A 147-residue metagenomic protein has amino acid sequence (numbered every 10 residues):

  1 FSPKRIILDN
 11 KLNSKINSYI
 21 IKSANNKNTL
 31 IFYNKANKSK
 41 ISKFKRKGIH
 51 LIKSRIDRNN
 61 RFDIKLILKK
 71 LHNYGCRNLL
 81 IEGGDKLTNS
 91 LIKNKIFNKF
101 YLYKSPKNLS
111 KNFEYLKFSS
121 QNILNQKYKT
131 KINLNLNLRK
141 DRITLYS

Functional and structural regions predicted by a protein language model:
F1-S147: Enzymes that bind and transform nitrogen-containing heteroaromatic metabolites
